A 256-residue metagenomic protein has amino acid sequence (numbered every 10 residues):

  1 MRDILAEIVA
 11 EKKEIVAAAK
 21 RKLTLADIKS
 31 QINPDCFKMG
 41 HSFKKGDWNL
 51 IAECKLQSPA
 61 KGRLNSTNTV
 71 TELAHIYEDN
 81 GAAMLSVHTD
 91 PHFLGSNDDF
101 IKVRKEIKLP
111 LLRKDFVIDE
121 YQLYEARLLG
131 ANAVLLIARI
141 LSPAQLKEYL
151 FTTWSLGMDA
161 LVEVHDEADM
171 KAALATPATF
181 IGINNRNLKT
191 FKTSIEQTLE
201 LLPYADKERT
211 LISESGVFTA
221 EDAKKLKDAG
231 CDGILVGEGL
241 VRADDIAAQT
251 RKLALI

Functional and structural regions predicted by a protein language model:
R2-N65: An N-cap/entry alpha-helix motif that binds or orients negatively charged groups
I8, A52, Y77, A126 (+4 more regions): Conserved, mostly hydrophobic/aromatic
E11, K55-Q57, D90, F116 (+5 more regions): Active-site beta-loop-alpha junctions enriched in small/polar residues
C54, K61-L161, E167-A172, T198-L201: N-terminal active-site wall of soluble small-molecule enzyme domains
I118-G130, D166-T176, S213, V217-V236 (+1 more regions): Catalytic cores of alpha/beta
L128-Q145, G182-T190, C231-Q249: Glycine-rich phosphate-binding active-site loops on the catalytic face of alpha/beta enzymes
F180-D222, K227-I234: Catalytic-face loop-and-helix region of soluble metabolic enzyme cores
E200-Y204, K227, R242-I256: C-terminal helical cap(s) of enzyme catalytic domains, especially alpha/beta-barrels
